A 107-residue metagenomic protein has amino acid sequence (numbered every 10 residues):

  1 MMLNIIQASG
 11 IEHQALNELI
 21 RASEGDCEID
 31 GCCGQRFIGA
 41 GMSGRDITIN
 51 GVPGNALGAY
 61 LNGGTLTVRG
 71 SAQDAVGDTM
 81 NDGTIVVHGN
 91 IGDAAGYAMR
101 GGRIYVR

Functional and structural regions predicted by a protein language model:
M1-R107: Long, distal/terminal scaffolding or interaction modules with repetitive or compositionally biased sequence
